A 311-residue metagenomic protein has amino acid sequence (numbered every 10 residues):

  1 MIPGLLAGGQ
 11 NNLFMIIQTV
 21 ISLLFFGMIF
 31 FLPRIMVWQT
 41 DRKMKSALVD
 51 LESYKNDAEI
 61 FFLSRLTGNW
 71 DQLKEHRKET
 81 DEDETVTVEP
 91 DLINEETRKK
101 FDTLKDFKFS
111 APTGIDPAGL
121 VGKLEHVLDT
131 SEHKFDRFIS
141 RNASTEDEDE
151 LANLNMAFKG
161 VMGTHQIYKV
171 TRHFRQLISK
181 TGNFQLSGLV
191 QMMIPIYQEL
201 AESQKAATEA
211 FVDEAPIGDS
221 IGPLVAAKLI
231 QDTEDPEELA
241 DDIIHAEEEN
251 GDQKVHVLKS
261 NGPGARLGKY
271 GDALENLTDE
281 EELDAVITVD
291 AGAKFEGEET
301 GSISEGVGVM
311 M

Functional and structural regions predicted by a protein language model:
M1-M15: Short, strongly hydrophobic alpha-helical membrane anchors
I16-R34, A226: Alpha-helical membrane-embedded segments
L32-R42: Transmembrane signal-anchor/signal-peptide helices with a preference for the extracytoplasmic
T40-E237, E249: Electropositive, gly/pro-rich neighborhoods at or near active sites that engage anionic ligands
L224, L239, I243-H245, E249-H256: Active-site histidine-anchored catalytic micro-motif
I230-Q231, R266-G271, D290: Extracytoplasmic beta-rich ectodomain segments of secreted or membrane-anchored proteins
E249-N276: Active-site rim loops that border cofactor/substrate pockets in soluble metabolic enzymes
L274-M310: Glycine-rich phosphate-binding loop
